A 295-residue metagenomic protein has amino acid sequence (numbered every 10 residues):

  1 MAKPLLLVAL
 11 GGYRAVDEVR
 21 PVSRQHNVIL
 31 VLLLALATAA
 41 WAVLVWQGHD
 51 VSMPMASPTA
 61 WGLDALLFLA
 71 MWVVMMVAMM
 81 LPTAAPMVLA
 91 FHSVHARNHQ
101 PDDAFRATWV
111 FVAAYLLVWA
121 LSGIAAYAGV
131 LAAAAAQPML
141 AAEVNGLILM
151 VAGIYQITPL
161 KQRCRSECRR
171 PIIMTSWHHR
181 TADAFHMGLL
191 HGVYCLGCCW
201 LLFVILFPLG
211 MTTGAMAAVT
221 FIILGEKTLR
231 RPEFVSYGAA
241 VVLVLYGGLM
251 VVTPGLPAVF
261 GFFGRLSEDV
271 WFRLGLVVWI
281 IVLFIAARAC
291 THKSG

Functional and structural regions predicted by a protein language model:
A2-V74, R97-Q100, Q137-M139, Q162-H178 (+3 more regions): Histidine-/acidic- and/or cysteine-rich, low-complexity loops and terminal segments associated with membrane
P4, L10, L69-L116: Juxtamembrane transmembrane-helix termini in multi-pass membrane transport proteins
V19-D50, F105-L160: Membrane helix-loop-helix hairpins that form the core translocation module of multi-pass transporters
L81-T83, G146-T158, M216, G275-A286: Hydrophobic cores of alpha-helical transmembrane segments in multi-pass inner/ER membrane proteins, independent
A85-A96, I157-K161, I222-R230, I285-K293: C-terminal ends of transmembrane helices
P101-L131, C198-M250: A small-residue-rich subset of transmembrane alpha-helices
A136-N145, P232-V241, D269-F272: Membrane-interfacial entry segments at the cytosolic side of transmembrane helices
P159-L201: Membrane-interfacial catalytic/cofactor-binding modules of polytopic membrane enzymes
